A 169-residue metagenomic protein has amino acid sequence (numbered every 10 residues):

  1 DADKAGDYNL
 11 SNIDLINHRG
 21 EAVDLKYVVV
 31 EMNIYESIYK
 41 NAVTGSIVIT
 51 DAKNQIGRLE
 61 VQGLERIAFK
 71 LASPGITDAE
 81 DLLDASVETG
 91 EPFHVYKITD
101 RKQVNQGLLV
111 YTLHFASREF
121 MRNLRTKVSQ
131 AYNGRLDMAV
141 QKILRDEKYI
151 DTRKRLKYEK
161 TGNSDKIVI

Functional and structural regions predicted by a protein language model:
D1-D78, Y111-R122, M138: Juxtamembrane "anchor/assembly" segments of surface/extracellular structural proteins
Q55-V168: Surface-exposed cap/loop segments at beta↔alpha junctions
